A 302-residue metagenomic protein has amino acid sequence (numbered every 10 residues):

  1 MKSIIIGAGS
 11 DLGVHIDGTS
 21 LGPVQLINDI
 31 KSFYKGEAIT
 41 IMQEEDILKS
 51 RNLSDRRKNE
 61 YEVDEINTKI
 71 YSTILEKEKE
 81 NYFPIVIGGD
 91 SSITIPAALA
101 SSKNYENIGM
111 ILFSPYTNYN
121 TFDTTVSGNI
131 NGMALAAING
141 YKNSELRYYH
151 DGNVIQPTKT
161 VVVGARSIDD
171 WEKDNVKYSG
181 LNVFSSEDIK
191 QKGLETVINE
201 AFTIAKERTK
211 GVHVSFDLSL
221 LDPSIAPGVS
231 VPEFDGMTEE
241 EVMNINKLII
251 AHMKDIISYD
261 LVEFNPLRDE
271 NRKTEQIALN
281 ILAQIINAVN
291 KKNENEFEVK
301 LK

Functional and structural regions predicted by a protein language model:
K2-K302: Conserved alpha-helical scaffold segments that buttress catalytic/binding sites
